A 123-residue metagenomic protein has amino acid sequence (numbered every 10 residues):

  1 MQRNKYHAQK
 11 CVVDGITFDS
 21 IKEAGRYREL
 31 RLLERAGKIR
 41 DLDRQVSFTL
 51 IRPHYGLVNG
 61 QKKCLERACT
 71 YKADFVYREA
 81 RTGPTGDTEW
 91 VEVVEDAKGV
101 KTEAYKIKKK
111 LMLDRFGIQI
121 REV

Functional and structural regions predicted by a protein language model:
M1-V123: Electrostatic, structured charged patches in enzyme active sites and in nucleic-acid/phosphate-binding
